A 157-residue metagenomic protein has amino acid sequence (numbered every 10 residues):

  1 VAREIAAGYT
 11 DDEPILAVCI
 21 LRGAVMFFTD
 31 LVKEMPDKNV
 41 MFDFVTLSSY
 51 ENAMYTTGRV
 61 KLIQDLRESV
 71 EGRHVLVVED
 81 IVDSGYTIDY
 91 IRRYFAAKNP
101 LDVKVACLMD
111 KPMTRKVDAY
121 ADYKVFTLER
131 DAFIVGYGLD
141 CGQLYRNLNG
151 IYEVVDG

Functional and structural regions predicted by a protein language model:
V1-G157: PRPP-associated nucleotide enzymes
